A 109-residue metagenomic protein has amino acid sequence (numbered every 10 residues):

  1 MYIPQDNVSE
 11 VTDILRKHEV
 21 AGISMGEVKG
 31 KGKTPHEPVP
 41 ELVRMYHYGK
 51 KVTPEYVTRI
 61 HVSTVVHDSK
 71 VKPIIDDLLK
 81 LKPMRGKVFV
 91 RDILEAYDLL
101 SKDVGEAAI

Functional and structural regions predicted by a protein language model:
M1-I109: Positively charged, small/polar-rich N-terminal and surface patches that mediate targeting and assembly and bind
